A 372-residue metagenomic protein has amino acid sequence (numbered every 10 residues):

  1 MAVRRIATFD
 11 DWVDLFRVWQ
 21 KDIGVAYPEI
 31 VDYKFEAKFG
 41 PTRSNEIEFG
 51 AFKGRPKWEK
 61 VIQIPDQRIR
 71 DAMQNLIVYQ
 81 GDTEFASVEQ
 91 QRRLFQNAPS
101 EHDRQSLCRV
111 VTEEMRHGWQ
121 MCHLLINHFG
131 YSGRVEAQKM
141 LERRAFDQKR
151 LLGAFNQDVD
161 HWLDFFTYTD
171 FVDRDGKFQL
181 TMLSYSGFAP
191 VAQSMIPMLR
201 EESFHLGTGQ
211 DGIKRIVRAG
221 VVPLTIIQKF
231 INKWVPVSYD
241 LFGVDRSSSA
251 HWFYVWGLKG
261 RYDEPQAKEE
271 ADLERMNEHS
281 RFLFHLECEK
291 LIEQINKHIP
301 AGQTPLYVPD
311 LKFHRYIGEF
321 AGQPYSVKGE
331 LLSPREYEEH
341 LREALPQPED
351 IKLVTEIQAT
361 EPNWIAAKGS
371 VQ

Functional and structural regions predicted by a protein language model:
M1-Q105, N127-D160, F242-Q372: Terminal targeting/low-complexity segments that flank the catalytic cores of oxidoreductases
V3-I6, D71-Q80, P99-H117, F165 (+1 more regions): Alpha-helical scaffold segments that form or flank carboxylate-/histidine-based iron centers
I77, L107, F166, M195 (+4 more regions): Hydrophobic packing residues in well-ordered alpha-helices of helical domains and bundles
E84, Q91, M121, K177-L180: Non-transmembrane amphipathic alpha-helical segments
L94-A98, L183-S184, I213-I216: Secondary-structure edge/capping motif, primarily at the C-terminal ends of alpha-helices and the immediately following
S106-N127, P197-R215, K233-D240: Alpha-helical scaffold segments in carbohydrate-active enzymes
G130-G207, I226-W252, W256-L258: Active-site-proximal alpha-helical scaffolds that flank and shape metal-associated catalytic sites
T208-Q228: Catalytic cores of carbohydrate-active enzymes
